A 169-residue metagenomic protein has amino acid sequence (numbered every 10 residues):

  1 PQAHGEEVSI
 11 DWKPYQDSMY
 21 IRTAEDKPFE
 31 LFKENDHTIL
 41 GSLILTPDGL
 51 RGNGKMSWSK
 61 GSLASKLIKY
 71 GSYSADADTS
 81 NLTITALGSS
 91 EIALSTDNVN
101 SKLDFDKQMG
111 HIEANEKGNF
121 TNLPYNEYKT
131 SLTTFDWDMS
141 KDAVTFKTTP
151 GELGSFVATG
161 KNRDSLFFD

Functional and structural regions predicted by a protein language model:
P1-D169: Structural signature for solvent-exposed beta-strand/loop edge elements and short helix-capping sites, enriched
